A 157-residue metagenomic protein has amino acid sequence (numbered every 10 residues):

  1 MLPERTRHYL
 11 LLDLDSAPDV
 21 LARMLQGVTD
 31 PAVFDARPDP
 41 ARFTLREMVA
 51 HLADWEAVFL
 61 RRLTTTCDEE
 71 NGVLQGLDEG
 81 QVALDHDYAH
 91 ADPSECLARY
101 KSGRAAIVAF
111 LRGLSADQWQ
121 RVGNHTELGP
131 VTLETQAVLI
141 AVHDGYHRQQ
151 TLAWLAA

Functional and structural regions predicted by a protein language model:
M1-S16: Long, hydrophobic/aromatic N-terminal blocks
L2-T6, R42-L45, V82-C96, T126-Q136: Acidic/His metal-coordination segments adjacent to aromatic residues that form catalytic metal sites in metalloenzymes
L11, A32-E79, V108, Q120-A157: Short, contiguous alpha-helical
D13, A17-D19, R23, V82-R121 (+1 more regions): Acidic/histidine-rich alpha-helical segments that form the ligand environment of transition-metal centers
Q26, R112, L152: Residue-level marker of positions within ordered structural domains that often coincide with functionally constrained
G27-P31: Short secondary-structure junctions
